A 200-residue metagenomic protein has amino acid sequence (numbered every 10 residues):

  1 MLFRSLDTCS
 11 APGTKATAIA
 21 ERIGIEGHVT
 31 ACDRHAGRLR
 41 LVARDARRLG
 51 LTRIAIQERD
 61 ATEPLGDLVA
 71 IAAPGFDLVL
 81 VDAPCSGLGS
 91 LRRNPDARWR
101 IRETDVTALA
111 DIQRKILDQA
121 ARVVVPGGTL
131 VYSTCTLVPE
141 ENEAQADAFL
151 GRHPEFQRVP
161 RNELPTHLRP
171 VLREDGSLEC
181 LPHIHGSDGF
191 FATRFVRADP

Functional and structural regions predicted by a protein language model:
M1-P200: S-adenosylmethionine
